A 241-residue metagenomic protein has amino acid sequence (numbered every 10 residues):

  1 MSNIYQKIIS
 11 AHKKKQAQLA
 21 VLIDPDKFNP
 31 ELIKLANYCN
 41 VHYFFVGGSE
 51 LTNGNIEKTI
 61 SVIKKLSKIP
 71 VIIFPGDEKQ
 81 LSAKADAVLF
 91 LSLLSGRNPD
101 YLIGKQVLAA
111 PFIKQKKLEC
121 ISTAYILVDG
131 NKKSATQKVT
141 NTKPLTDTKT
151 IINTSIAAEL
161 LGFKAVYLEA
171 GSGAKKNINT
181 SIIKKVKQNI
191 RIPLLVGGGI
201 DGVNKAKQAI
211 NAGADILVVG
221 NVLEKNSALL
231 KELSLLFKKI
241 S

Functional and structural regions predicted by a protein language model:
M1-D24, A109-S122: N-terminal amphipathic alpha-helix/helix-capping segment at the start of soluble metabolic enzymes
K15-P30, P75-D77, L127-I152, V196-D201: Active-site mouth loops of central-metabolism enzymes
A17-I23, F44-V46, V71-I73, V88-F90 (+4 more regions): Hydrophobic faces of well-ordered beta-strands that scaffold small-molecule active sites in alpha/beta enzyme cores
L32-K34, I73, D77-L91, Q188-V219: Catalytic cores of alpha/beta
F45-L51, A87, L91-I103, A170-G173 (+2 more regions): Glycine-rich phosphate-binding active-site loops on the catalytic face of alpha/beta enzymes
K58-L66, K105, I113, N221-S241: C-terminal helical cap(s) of enzyme catalytic domains, especially alpha/beta-barrels
Q80-E159: Conserved anion-binding
Q137-I183, E224-K225, L229: Glycine/Thr-rich beta-alpha phosphate-binding loop at enzyme active sites
